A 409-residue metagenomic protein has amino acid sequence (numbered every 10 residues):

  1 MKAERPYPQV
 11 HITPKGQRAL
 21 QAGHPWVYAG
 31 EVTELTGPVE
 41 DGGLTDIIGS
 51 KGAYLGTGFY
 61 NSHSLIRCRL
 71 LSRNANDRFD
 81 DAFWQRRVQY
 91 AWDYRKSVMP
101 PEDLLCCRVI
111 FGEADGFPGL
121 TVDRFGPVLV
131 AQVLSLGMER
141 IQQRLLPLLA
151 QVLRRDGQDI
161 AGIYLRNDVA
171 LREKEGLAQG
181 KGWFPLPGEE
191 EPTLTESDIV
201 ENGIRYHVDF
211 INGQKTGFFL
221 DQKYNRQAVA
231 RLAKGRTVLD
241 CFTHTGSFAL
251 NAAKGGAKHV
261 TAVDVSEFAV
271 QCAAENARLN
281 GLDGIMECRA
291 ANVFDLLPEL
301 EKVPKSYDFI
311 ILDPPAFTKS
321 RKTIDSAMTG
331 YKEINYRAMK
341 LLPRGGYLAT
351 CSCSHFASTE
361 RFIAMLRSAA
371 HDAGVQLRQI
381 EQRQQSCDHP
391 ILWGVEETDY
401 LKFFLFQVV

Functional and structural regions predicted by a protein language model:
M1-G126: Non-catalytic accessory regions of SAM-dependent methyltransferases
I110-D123, Q142-F218: Non-catalytic substrate-recognition/targeting regions of SAM-dependent transferases
G235-H244: Conserved class I S-adenosyl-L-methionine
T245-K258: Conserved SAM-binding loop of SAM-dependent methyltransferases across substrates and taxa, primarily the Class I
H259-D264: Conserved SAM-binding motif I beta-strand of class I
F268-D308: S-adenosyl-L-methionine
Y307-R337: Mobile active-site "lid"/loop adjacent to the S-adenosyl-L-methionine
E333, Y347-V409: C-terminal catalytic and target-recognition region of SAM-dependent MTase-like enzymes, primarily methyltransferases
